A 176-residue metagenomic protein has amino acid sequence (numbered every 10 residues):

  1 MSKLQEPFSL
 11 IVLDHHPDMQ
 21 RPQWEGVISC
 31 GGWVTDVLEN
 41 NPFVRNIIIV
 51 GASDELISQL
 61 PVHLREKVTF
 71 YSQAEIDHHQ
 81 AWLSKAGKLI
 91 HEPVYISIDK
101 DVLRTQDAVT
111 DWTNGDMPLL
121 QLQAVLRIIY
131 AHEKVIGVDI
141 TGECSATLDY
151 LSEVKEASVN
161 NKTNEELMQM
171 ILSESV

Functional and structural regions predicted by a protein language model:
M1-G51: Active-site histidine-anchored catalytic micro-motif
M1-S9, P42, I48-V50, E55 (+1 more regions): Catalytic cores of soluble, metal-dependent hydrolases
D36, I57-Q59: Intrinsically disordered, low-complexity boundary segments flanking structured domains
